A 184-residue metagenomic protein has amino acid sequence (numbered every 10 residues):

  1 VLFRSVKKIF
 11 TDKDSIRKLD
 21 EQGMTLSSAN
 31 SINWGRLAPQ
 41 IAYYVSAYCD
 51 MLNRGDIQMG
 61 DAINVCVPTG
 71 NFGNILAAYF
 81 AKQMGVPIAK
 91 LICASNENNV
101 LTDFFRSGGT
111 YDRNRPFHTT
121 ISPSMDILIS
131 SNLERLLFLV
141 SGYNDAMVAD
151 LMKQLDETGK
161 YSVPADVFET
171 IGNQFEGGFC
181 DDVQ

Functional and structural regions predicted by a protein language model:
V1-L2: Short, small-residue-biased leader/transition segments that mark boundaries at the very start of proteins
S5, A29-G35, S107, H118: Extended interaction regions within the primary functional domain
S5-V6, L37-Q40, N74, N132: Internal, well-ordered alpha-helical segments in soluble enzyme and binding-protein domains
V6, F10-R17, V45-G55, K82-V86 (+5 more regions): Structural signal for hydrophobic packing residues in well-ordered secondary-structure cores of soluble enzyme domains
I16-L26, G108-Y111, R115: Amphipathic, alpha-helical segments enriched in basic
D20-R54, M59-A62, G142-Q184: Active-site-adjacent helical/loop segments in soluble small-molecule enzymes
A62-I63, V67-L151: A conserved active-site cap/scaffold subdomain adjacent to cofactor or substrate pockets
